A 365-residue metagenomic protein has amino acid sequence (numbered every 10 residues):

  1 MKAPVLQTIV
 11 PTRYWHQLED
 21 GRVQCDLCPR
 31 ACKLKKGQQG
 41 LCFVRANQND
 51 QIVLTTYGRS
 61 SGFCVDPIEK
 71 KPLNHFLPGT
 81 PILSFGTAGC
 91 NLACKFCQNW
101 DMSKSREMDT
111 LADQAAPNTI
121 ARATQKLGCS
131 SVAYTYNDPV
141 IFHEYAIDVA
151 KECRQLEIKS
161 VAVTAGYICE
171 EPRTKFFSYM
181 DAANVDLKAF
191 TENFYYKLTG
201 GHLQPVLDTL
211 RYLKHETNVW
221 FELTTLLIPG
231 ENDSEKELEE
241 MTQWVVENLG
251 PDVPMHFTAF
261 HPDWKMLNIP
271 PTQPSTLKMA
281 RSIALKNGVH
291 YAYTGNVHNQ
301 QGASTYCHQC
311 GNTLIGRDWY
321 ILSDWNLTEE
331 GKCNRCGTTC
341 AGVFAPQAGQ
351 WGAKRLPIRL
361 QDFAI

Functional and structural regions predicted by a protein language model:
M1-K36, G230-I365: Auxiliary Fe-S-binding modules of radical SAM enzymes
M1-T80: Flexible, acidic/Gly-rich N-terminal and inter-domain linker regions that tether and position cofactor-handling modules
L27, L41-V44, G89-L92, F96 (+2 more regions): Short, cysteine/histidine-rich loop/knuckle motifs that typically chelate Zn2+
A31-T55, N99-D109, I315-Y320, C340-Q347: Iron-sulfur (Fe-S) cluster-binding segments and ferredoxin-like electron-carrier domains, especially [2Fe-2S]
Q38, C90, T191: A generic "binding-loop/recognition-motif" signal
N47-A182, W351-I358: Conserved Radical SAM active-site core
Q114-S275, A280: Conserved AdoMet/S-adenosylmethionine-binding subsite of the radical SAM
